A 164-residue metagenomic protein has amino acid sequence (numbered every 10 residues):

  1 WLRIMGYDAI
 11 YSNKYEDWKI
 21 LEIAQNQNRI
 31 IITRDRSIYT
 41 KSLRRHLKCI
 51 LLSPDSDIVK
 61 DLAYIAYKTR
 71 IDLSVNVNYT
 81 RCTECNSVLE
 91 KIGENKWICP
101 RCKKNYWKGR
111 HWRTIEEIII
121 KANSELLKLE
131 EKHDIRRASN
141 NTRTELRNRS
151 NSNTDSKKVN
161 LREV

Functional and structural regions predicted by a protein language model:
W1-M5, R110-I119, L126-E130: Extended interfacial segments that mediate partner engagement and assembly in macromolecular machines
W1-S74: Long, charged N-terminal interaction/targeting segments
A9, T114-I118, R162-V164: Accessory, non-ATPase domains that flank or precede helicase/AAA+ motor cores in DNA-metabolism machines
I31, D72, A122, L126-L129: Short secondary-structure junctions and interdomain/linker hinges
I58-D61, N76-T80, L126-K128, D134: Short, surface-exposed, polar/charged, turn-prone segments marking secondary-structure boundaries
I71-A122: Cys/His-rich short segments
S124-L126, E130-H133, S152, E163: NTP-binding/hydrolysis catalytic cores, primarily Walker-type P-loop NTPases
D134, N140-N141, N148-D155, N160: Intrinsic-disorder-associated, low-complexity terminal segments enriched in Asp/Asn/His/Tyr and depleted of Lys/Arg
